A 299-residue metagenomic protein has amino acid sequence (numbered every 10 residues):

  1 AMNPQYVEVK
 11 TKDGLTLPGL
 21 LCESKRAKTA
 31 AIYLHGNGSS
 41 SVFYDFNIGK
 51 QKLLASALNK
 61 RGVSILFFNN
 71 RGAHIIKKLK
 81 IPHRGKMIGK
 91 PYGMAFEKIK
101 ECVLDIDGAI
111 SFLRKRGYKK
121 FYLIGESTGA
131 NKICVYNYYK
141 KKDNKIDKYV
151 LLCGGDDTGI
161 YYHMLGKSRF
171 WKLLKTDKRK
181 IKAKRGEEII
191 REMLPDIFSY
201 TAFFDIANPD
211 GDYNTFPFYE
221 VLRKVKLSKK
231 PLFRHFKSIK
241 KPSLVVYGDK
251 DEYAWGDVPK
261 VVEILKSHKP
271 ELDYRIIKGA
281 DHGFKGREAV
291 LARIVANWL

Functional and structural regions predicted by a protein language model:
M2-R26: N-terminal cap/lid segment of alpha/beta-hydrolase-fold proteins
K25-I75, L79: Short, surface-exposed "cap/lid" segments of acyl-processing enzymes
K80-R116: Alpha/beta-hydrolase active-site loop
S111-D177: Primarily recognizes the serine-hydrolase "nucleophile elbow" in alpha/beta-hydrolase and SGNH/GDSL folds
Y213-H235, P259-K260: Active-site nucleophile elbow and catalytic-triad environment of alpha/beta-hydrolase enzymes
I239, V245-Y247: Short beta-strand/loop motif that positions the catalytic acidic residue of the alpha/beta-hydrolase fold
E252-K260: Conserved alpha/beta-hydrolase "acid-adjacent" motif
A280-A289: Catalytic histidine-centered segment of alpha/beta-hydrolase-like enzymes
